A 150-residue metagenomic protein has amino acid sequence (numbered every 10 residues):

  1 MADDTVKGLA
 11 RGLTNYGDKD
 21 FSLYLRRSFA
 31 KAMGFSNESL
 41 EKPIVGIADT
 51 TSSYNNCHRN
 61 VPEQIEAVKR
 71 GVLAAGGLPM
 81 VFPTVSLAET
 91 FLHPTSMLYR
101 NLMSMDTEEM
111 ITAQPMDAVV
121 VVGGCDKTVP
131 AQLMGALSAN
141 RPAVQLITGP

Functional and structural regions predicted by a protein language model:
M1-P150: Metallocofactor- and cofactor-centric catalytic cores in central/energy metabolism, strongly enriched
